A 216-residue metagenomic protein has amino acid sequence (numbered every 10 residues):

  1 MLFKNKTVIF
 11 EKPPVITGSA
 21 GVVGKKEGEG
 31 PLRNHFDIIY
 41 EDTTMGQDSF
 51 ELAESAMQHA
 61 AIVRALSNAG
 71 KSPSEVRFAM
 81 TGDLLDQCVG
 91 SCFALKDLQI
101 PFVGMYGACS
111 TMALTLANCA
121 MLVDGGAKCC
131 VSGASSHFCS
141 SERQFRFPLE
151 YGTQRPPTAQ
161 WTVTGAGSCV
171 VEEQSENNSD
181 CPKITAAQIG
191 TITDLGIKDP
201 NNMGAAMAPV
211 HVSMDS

Functional and structural regions predicted by a protein language model:
M1-S49, P148-S216: Condensing-enzyme catalytic core mediating Claisen C-C bond formation in acyl metabolism
E11-P14, E27, L52-A60, S74 (+5 more regions): Conserved active-site and cofactor/substrate-binding residues in soluble primary-metabolism enzymes
I16, E51-C109: Conserved beta-ketoacyl condensing-enzyme motif
T17, T81-G82, C130-S136: Short beta-strand segments
G30-H35, S91-P101, V123-D124, F145-Q154: A glycine- and small-aliphatic-rich helix-loop capping segment at beta-alpha/alpha-beta transitions that lines
S67-S72, M121-C129, E172-C181, S216: Secondary-structure boundary elements
C88-V89, F138-R143, I192-I197: Short, well-ordered, mixed-charge alpha-helical segments that flank or form enzyme active sites
Y106-S132, V171: Active-site-proximal alpha-helical scaffold in enzymes
